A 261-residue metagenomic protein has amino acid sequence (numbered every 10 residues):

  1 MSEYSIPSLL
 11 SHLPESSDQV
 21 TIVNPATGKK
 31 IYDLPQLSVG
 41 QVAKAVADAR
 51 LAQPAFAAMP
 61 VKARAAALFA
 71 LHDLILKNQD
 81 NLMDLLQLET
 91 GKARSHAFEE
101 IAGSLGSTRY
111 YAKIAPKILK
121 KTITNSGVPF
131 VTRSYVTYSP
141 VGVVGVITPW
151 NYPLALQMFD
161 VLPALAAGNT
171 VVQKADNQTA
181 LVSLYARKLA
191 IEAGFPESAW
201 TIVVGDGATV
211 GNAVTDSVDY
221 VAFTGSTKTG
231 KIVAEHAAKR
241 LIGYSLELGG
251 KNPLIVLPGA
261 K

Functional and structural regions predicted by a protein language model:
M1-T132: N-terminal Rossmann-like NAD(P)+-binding subdomain of aldehyde/semialdehyde dehydrogenases
T21, H72-L74, L85, L105-A112 (+7 more regions): Alpha-helical structural signal in soluble globular domains
G40, K77, N81, K92 (+6 more regions): Short alpha-helical
A43, P54, A155, A180-L184 (+4 more regions): Alpha-helical elements of the RecA-like P-loop NTPase motor core of helicases
L74, E89, A93, Y152-P153 (+4 more regions): Glycine-/small-residue-rich active-site loops that bind phosphorylated ligands and cofactors
N125-E197, L241: Conserved small-residue-rich beta-alpha loop and adjacent elements that most often cradle the phosphate/pyrophosphate
V143, A193-K261: Conserved NAD(P)+-binding/catalytic subdomain of aldehyde/semialdehyde dehydrogenases
